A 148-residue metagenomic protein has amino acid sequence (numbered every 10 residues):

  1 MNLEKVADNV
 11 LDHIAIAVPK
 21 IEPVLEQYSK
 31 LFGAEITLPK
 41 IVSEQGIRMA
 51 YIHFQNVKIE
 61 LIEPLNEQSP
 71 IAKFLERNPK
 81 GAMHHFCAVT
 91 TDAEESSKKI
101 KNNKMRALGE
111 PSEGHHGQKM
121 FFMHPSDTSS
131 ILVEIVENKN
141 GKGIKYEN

Functional and structural regions predicted by a protein language model:
M1-L25, G81-T90, K139-N148: N-terminal beta-strand motif that seeds the catalytic metal site of vicinal oxygen chelate
M1-V6, A50-H53, K58-E60, S97-N148: Vicinal oxygen chelate
N2-L3, A72-L75: Short beta-strand/turn micro-motifs at beta-sheet edges
L11-I14, L25-Y28, I52, I59-I62 (+4 more regions): Short, structured motif recognition centered on aromatic/hydrophobic residues
V18-E26, L31, N66, N78-S126: Vicinal oxygen chelate
E35-S43, S112-H115: Conserved catalytic-core motifs of GNAT/GCN5-like acyltransferases
T37-L38, S69-K73: A short, acidic/glycine-rich surface segment
